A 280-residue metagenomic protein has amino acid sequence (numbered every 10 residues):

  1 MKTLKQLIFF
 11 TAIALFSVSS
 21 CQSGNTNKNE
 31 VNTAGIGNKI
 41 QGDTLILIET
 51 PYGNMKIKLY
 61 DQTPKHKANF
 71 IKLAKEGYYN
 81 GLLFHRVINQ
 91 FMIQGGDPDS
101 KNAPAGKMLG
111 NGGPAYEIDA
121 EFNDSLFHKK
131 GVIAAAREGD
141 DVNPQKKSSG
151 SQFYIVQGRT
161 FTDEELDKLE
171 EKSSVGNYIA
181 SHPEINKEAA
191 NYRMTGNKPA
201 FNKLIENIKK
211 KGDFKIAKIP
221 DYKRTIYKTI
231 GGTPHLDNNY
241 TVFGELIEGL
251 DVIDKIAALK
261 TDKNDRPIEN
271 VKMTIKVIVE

Functional and structural regions predicted by a protein language model:
M1-V31: Bacterial Sec-dependent N-terminal signal peptides
C21-E280: Cyclophilin-like peptidyl-prolyl cis-trans isomerases
